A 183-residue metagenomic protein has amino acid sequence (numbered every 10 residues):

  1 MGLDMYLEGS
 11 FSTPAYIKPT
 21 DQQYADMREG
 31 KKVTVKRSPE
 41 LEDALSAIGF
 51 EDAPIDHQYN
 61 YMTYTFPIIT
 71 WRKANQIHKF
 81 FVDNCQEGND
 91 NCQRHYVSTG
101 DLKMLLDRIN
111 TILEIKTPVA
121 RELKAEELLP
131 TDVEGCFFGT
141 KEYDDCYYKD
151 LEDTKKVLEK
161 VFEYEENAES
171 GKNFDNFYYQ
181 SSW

Functional and structural regions predicted by a protein language model:
M1-W183: Acidic (Asp/Glu-rich) sequence patches and key acidic residues that form negatively charged surfaces used
